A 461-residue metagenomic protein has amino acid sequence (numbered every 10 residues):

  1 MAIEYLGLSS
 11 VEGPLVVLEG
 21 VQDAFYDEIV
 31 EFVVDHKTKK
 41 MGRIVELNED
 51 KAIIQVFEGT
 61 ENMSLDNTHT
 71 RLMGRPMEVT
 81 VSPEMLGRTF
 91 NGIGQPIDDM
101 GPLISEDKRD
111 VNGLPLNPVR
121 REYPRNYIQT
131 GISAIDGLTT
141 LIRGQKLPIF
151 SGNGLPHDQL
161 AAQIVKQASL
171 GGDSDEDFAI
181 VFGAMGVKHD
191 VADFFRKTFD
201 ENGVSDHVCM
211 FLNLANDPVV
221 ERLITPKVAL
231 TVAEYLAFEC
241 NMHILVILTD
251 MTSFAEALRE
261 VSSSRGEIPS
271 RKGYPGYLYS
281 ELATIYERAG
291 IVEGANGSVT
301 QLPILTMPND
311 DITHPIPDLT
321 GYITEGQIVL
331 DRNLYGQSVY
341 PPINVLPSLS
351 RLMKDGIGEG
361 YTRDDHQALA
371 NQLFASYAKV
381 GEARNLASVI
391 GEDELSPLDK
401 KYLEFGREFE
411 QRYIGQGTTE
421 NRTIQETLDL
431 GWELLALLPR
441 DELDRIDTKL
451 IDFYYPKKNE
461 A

Functional and structural regions predicted by a protein language model:
M1-Y5, S10-T130: Acidic-enriched and Gly/Ser
V11, F90-G92, Q129, I135 (+3 more regions): Short glycine/serine/threonine-biased micro-segments
T68-T70, M77, E84, P96-K146 (+4 more regions): P-loop NTPase nucleotide-binding/switch module
G137-E460: P-loop NTPase catalytic core
